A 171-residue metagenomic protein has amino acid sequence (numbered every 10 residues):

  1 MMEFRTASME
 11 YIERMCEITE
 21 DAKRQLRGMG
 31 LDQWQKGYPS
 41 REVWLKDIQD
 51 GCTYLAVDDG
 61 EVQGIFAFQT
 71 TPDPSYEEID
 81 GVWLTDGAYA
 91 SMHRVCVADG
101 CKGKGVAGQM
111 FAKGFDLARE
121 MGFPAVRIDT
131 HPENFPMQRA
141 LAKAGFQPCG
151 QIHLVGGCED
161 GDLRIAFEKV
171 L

Functional and structural regions predicted by a protein language model:
E3-E17: A short beta-loop-alpha structural element at the N-terminal edge of CoA-dependent acyl/N-acetyltransferase catalytic
K23-V43: Conserved GNAT-fold acetyl-CoA-binding loop/helix
D50-F68: Conserved beta-hairpin
A67-C96, K102, V155-C158: Conserved acyl-donor/pantetheine-binding loop and adjacent beta-alpha core of acyl/acetyltransferases and related
V97, G103-D116, R139-K143: Conserved acetyl-CoA-binding loop-helix of GNAT-fold acetyltransferases
G108, E120, E133-G150: Conserved active-site alpha-helix within GNAT-family acetyltransferase domains
F111, A118-T130: Conserved GNAT acetyl-CoA-binding A-motif
D129, A142-L163: Conserved catalytic-core motifs of GNAT/GCN5-like acyltransferases
